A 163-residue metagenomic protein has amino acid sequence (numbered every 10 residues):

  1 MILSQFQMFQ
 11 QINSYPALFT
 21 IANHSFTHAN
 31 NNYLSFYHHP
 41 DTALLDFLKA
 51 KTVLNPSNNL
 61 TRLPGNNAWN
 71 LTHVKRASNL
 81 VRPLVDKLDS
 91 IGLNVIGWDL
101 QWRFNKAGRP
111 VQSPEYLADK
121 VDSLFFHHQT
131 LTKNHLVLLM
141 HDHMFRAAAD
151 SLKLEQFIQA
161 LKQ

Functional and structural regions predicted by a protein language model:
M1-L63, A68-W69, F145, A160: Active-site beta->alpha N-cap acidic-glycine motif
M8, V81-L84, F157, Q163: Residues within well-ordered alpha-helices
I12, L124-H128, L161: Hydrophobic helix-cap positions at the C-terminus of alpha-helices in RecA-like/P-loop ATPase nucleotide-binding cores
Y15-T20, N55-L60, S90-I96, T132-V137 (+1 more regions): Loop/turn elements at helix/coil->beta-strand transitions in domains of secreted/extracellular proteins
H28-P56, T72-K133, A149-L152: Alpha-helical scaffold elements lining the catalytic groove of polysaccharide deacetylases
H141-H143: Structural motif
F145-Q163: C-terminal domain-boundary segment and adjacent tail
